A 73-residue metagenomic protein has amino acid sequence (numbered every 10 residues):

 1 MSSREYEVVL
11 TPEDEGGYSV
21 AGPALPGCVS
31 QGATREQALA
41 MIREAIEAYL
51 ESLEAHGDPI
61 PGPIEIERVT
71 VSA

Functional and structural regions predicted by a protein language model:
M1-E7, E36, A40-A73: Short, charged, surface-exposed hinge/linker loops at domain edges that act as mobile lids or interdomain connectors
V9-Q31: A short, structured beta-strand/loop element
